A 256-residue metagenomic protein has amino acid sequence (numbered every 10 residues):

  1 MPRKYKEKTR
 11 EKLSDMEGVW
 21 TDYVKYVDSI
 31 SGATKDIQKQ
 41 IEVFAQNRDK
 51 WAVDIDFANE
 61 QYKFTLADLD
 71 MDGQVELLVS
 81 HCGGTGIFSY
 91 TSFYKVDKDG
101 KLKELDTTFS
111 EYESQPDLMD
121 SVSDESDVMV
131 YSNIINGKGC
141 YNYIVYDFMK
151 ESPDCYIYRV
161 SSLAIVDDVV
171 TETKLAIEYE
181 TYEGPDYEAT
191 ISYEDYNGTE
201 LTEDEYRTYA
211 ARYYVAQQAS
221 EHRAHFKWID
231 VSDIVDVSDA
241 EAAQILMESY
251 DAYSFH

Functional and structural regions predicted by a protein language model:
M1-D28, Y131-H256: Acidic, small-residue rich beta-repeat scaffolds with periodic aromatic anchors
M1-T65: N-terminal "mature head" segments of proteins
N59-Y62, S89-T91, Y158: Repetitive beta-architecture junctions, highlighting loop-to-beta-strand starts across blade-like repeats
E60-L69, L118-C140: Beta-propeller blade termini
M71-H81, N136-I144: Acidic/hydrophobic-patterned starts of short beta strands in beta-sheet-rich repeat architectures
T85-S89, P153-Y156: Short, solvent-exposed loop/turn segments at conserved positions within beta-propeller repeat blades
F88-D106, L163-V166: Beta-propeller blade repeat segments, especially FG-GAP/WD-type strand-to-loop junctions in 6- to 7-bladed propeller
K103-E111, T173-I177: Beta-propeller fold detector
